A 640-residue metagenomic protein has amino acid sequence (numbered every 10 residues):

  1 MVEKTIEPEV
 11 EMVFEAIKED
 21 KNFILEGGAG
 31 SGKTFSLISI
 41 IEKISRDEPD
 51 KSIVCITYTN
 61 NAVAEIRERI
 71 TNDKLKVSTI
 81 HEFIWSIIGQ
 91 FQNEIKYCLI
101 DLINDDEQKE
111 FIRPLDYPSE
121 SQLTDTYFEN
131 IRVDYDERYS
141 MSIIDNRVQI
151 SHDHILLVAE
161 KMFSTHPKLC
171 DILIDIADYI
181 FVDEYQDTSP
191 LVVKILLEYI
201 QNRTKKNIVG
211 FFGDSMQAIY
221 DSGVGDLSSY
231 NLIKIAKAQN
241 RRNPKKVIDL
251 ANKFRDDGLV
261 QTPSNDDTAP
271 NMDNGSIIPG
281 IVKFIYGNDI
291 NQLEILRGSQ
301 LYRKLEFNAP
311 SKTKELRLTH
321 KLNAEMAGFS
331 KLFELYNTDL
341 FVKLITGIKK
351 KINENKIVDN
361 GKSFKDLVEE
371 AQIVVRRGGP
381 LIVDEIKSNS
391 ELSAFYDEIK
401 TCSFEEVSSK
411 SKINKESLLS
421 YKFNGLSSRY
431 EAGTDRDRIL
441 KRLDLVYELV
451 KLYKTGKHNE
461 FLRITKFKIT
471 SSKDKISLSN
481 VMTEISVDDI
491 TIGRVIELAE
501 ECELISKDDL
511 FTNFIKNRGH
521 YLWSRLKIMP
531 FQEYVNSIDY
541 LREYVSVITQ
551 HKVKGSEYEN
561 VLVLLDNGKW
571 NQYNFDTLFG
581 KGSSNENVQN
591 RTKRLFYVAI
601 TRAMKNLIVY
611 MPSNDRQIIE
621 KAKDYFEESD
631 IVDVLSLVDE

Functional and structural regions predicted by a protein language model:
M1-E640: The feature marks helicase ATPase cores and/or their adjacent C-terminal helical subdomains in SF1/SF2/AAA+ helicases
